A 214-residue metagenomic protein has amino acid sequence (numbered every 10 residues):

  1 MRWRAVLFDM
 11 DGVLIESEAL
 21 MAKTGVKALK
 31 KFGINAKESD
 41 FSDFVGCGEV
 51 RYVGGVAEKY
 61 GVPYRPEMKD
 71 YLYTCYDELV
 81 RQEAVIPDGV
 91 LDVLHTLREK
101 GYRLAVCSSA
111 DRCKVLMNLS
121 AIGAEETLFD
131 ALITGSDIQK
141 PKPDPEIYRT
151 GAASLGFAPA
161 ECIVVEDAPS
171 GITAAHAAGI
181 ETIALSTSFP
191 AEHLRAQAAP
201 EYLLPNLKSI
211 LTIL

Functional and structural regions predicted by a protein language model:
M1-D43: Active-site neighborhood of HAD-like aspartate-dependent phosphohydrolases
M1-R4, H95, D111-L214: Asp-based, Mg2+/Mn2+-dependent phosphohydrolase catalytic module
A22, V26, E49-G54, K69 (+2 more regions): An amphipathic alpha-helix signature
A28-L29, G48-V62, N118, G151-A152: Helix-loop "lid/cap" segments that line or gate small-molecule binding pockets
K30, R98, H176: Anion (oxyanion) recognition and catalysis
I34, Y102, I180: Short phosphate-binding/catalytic loops that engage adenosine nucleotides
I34-D43, G61-D70, E126-F129, P159: Short, surface-exposed acidic
G55-D92, K100: Metal-dependent phosphoesterase signature
